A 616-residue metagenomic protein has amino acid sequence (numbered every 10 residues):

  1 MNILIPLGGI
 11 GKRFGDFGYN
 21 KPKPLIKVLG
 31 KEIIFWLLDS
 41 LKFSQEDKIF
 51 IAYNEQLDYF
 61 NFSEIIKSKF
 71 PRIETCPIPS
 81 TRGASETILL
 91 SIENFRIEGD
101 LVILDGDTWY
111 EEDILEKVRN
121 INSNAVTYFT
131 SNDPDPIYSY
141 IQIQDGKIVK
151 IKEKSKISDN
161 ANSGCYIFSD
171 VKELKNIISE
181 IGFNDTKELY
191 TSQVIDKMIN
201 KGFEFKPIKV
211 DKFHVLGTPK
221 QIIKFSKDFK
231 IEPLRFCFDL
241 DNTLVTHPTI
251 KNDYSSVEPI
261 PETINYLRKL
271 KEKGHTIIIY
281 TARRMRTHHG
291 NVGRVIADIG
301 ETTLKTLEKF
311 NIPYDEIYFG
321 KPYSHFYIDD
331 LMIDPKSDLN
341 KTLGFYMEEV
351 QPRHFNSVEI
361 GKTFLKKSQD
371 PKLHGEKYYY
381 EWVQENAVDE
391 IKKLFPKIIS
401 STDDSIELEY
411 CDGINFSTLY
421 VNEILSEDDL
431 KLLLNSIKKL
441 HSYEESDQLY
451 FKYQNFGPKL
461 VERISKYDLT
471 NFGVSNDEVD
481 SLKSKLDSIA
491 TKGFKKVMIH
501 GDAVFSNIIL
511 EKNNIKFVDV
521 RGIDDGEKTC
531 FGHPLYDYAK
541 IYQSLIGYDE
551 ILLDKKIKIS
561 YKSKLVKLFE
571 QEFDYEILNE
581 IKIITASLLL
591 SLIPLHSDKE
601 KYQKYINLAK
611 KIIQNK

Functional and structural regions predicted by a protein language model:
N2-I5, R13, I26-K27, K31-I103: Conserved N-terminal catalytic core of the sugar/cofactor nucleotidyltransferase
I3, N162-E232: Conserved alpha/beta core of the MobA/IspD/sugar-nucleotide pyrophosphorylase nucleotidyltransferase superfamily
F60, Y110-D185: Conserved core of the sugar-phosphate nucleotidyltransferase
R353-E381, S417-Y420: ATP-binding glycine-rich loop module of kinase domains
S357, L486-G532: Active-site acidic catalytic loop and adjacent metal/ATP-binding pocket of ATP-dependent phosphoryl transfer enzymes
N386, F416-G457, S488-K492: Conserved kinase catalytic-core helix
E445-H500, Y575: An alpha-helical support segment within catalytic cores of ATP-dependent transferases
E527-F573, A586-K601: Active-site activation/catalytic loop segments of kinase-like enzymes and analogous catalytic loops in related
